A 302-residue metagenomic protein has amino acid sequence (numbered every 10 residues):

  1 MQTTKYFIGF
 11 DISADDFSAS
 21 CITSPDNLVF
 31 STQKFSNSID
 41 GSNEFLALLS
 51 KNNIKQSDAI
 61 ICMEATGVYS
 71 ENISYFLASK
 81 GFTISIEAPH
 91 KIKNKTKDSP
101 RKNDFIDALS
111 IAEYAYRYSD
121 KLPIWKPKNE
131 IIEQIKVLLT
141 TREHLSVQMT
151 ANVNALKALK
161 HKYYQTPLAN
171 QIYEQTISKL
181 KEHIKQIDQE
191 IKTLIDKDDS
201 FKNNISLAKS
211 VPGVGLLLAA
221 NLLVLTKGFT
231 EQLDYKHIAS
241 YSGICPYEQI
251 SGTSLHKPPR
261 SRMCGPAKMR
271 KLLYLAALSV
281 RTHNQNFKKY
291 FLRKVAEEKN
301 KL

Functional and structural regions predicted by a protein language model:
Q2-T23, I111, L145: Gly/Thr-rich phosphate-binding beta-strand-loop-beta motif of the actin/hexokinase/Hsp70
S13-D40: Short glycine-rich, Thr/Ser-proximal phosphate-binding strand/loop in the N-terminal lobe of ATP-dependent enzymes
A14, G67, K91, V224: Short, glycine/acidic-enriched loop or turn micro-motifs at the edges of active sites
D40-I60: Short, basic/hydrophobic alpha-helical segments
C62-N72: Acidic, metal-coordinating catalytic cores used for nucleic-acid/nucleotide bond scission and strand-transfer chemistry
Y75, S85-L207: Long, charge-rich intrinsically disordered scaffolds of nucleic-acid metabolism proteins
A78: Anion (oxyanion) recognition and catalysis
L216, L222-L302: Phosphate-backbone recognition surface of nucleic-acid-processing proteins
